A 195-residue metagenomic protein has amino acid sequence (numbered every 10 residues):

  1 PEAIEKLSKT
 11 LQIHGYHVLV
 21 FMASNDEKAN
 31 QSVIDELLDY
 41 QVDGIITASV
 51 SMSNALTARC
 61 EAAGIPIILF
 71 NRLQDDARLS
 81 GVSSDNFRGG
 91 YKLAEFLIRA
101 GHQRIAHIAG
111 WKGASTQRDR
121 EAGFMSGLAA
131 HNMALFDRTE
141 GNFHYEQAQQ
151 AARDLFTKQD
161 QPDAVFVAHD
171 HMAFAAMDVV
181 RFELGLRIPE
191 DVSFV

Functional and structural regions predicted by a protein language model:
E2-L19, S32-L38, G44, N54 (+2 more regions): Bacterial carbohydrate/catabolite-sensing allosteric modules
S24-E27, A48-S53, H171: Short beta->alpha connector loops
